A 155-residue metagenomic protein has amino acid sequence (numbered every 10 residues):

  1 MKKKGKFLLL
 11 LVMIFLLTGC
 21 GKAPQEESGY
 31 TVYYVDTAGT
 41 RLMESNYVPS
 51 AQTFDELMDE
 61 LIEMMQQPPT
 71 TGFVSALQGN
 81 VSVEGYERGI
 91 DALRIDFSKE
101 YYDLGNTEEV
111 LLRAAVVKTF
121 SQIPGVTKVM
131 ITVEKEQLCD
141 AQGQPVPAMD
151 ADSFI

Functional and structural regions predicted by a protein language model:
K2-L9, I14-F15, G19-I155: Bimodal "functional hotspot" detector
